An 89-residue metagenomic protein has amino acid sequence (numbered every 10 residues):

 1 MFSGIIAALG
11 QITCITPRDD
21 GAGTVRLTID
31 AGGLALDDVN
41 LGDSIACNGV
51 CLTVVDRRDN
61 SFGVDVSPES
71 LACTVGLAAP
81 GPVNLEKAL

Functional and structural regions predicted by a protein language model:
M1-L89: Conserved loop->alpha-helix
